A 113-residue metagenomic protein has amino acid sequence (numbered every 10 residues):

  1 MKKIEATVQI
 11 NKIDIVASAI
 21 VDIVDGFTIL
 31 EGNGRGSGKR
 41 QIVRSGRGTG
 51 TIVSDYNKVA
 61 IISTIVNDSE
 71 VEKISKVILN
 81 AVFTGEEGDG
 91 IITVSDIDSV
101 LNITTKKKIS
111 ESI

Functional and structural regions predicted by a protein language model:
M1-I113: Positively charged, small/polar-rich N-terminal and surface patches that mediate targeting and assembly and bind
